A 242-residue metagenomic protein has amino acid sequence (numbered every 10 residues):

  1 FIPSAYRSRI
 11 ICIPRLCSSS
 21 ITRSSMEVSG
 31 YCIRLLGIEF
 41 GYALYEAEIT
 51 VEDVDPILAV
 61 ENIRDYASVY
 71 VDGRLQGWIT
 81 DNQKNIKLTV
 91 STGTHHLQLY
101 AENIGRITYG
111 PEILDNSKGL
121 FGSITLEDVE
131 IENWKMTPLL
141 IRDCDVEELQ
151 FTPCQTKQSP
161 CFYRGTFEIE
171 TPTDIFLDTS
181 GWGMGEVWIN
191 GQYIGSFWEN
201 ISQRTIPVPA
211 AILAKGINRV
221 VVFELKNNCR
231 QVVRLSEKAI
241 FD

Functional and structural regions predicted by a protein language model:
F1-N133, C144-L149, L225-N227: Carbohydrate-binding surfaces of carbohydrate-active enzymes
E39-E48, K157-E168, R204-I206: Short beta-strands within extracellular/lumenal beta-sheet-rich domains
D55-Y70, L97, F167-N190, F197-W198 (+1 more regions): Aromatic-lined ligand-binding clefts that engage carbohydrates, nucleic acids, or primary amines
D72, N190, P207-P209: Helix N-cap / beta->alpha transition motif
G77-K84, G195-Q203: A short acidic/small-residue loop/turn micro-motif
N85-H96, Y163, E168-E170, T205-I217: Short, surface-exposed tryptophan/glycine-enriched loops that mediate extracellular molecular recognition
E127-E170: Compositionally biased low-complexity segments at domain edges in trafficked proteins and select soluble regulators
I206-D242: Terminal leader/tail segments of proteins
